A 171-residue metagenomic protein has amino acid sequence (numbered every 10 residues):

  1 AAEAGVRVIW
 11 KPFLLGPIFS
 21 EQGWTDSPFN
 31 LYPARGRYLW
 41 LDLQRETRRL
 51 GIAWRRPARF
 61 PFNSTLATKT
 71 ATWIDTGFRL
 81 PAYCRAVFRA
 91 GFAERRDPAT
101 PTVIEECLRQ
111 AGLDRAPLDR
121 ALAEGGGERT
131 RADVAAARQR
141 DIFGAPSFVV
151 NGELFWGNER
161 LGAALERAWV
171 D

Functional and structural regions predicted by a protein language model:
A1-E94: Structural alpha/beta surface segment adjacent to cysteine/selenocysteine redox centers across thiol/disulfide enzymes
A1-R7, K11, A86-D171: C-terminal cap of thioredoxin/glutaredoxin-like
